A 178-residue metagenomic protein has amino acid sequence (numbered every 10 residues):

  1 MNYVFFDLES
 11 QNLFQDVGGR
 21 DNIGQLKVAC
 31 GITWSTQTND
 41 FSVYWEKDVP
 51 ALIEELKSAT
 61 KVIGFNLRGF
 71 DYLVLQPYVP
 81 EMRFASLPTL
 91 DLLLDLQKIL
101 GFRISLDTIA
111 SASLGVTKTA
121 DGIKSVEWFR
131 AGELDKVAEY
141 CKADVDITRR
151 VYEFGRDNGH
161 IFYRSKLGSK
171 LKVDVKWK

Functional and structural regions predicted by a protein language model:
M1-K57: Conserved RNase H-like, two-metal-ion catalytic cores of nucleic-acid enzymes
D7-E9, D91, D144: Acidic active-site catalytic centers that drive phospho-/nucleotidyl reactions and related ester hydrolyses
C30, V74, L94, I147-T148: Hydrophobic side chains within alpha-helical segments
T36-T108: Conserved DEDDh/DEDDy metal-dependent 3′-5′ exonuclease domain
L93-L100, K170-K178: Short, flexible loop segments at boundaries between secondary-structure elements
R103-T119: A polyampholytic, Gly/Pro-enriched intrinsically disordered region
L114-V173: Acidic, Mg2+-coordinating catalytic module of metal-dependent nucleases/exonucleases that use a two-metal-ion mechanism
